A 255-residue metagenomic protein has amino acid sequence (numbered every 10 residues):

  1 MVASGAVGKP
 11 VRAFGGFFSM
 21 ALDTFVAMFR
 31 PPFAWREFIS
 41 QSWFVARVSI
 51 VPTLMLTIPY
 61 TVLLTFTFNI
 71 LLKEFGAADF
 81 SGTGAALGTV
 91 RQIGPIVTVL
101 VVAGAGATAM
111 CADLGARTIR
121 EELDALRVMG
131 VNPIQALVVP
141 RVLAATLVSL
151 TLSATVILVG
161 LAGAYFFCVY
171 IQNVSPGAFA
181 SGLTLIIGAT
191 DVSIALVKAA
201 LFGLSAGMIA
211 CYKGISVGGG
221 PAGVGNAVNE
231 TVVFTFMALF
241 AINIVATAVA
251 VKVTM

Functional and structural regions predicted by a protein language model:
A3-R36, K213-G218: Short, membrane-interfacial amphipathic segments enriched in basic
W43-V97, V101: Active-site cofactor/substrate anionic-group-binding motifs, chiefly glycine- and Lys/Arg-rich phosphate-binding loops
A46, I50, L54, I93 (+5 more regions): Selective transmembrane-helix segments that form parts of the transport pathway or gating/packing helices in multipass
L54-V62, T146, L150, A154 (+7 more regions): Generic alpha-helical transmembrane segments of integral inner-membrane proteins, especially permease/transport modules
T67-R91, L158-A200, M208-V228, A250-M255: Membrane-interfacial helix-loop-helix connectors in multipass membrane proteins
S81-D124, L152, A206-I209: Hydrophobic alpha-helical transmembrane segments of multi-pass membrane transport proteins
L114-V139, P221-V224: Short cytoplasmic-facing helical segments at TM-TM junctions of multi-pass membrane proteins
G214, V233, M237, A241-T254: Membrane-helix cytosolic exit motif
